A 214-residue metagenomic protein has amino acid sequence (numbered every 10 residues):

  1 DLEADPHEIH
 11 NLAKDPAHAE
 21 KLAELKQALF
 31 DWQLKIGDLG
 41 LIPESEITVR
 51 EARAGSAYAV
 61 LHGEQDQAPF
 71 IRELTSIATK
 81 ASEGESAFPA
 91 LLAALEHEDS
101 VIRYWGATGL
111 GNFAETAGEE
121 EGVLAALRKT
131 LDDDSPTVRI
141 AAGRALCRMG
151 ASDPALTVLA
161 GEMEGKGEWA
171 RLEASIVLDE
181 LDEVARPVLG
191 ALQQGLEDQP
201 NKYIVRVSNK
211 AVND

Functional and structural regions predicted by a protein language model:
D1: A contiguous binding-surface segment within folded domains or other stable secondary-structure elements
D5: Intrinsically disordered, low-complexity polar regions and short flexible loop motifs
E8: Carboxylate-dense, calcium-coordinating segments in secreted/extracellular and ER-lumen proteins
L12-A125, D132-L159, E168-W169, I176-R186 (+3 more regions): Long, internal low-complexity/basic segments
